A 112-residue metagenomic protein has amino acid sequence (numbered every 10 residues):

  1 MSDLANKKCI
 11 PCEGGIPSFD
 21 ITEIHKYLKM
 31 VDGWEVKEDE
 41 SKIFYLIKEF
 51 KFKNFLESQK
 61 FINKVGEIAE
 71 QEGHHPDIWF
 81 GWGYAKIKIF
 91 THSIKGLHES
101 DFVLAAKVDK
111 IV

Functional and structural regions predicted by a protein language model:
M1-L56, N63-V112: Long, contiguous binding/interaction regions
